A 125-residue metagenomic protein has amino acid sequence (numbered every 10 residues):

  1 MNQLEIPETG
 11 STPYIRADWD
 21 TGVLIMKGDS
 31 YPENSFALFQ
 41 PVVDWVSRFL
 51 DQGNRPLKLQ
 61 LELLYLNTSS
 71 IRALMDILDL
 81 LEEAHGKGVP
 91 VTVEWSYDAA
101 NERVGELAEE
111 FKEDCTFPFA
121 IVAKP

Functional and structural regions predicted by a protein language model:
M1-W19: N-terminal amphipathic/basic leader segments beginning at the initiator methionine
T12-R16, Y31-R55: A short, well-ordered alpha-helical element
G22-G28: Short, aliphatic-rich beta-strand segments
V23, L57-K58: Structural motif
D29-E33, L63-L66: A short interface-forming secondary-structure element
F39-V42, K58-F111: Amphipathic alpha-helical interaction surfaces in cytosolic regulatory modules
A120-P125: A generic structural motif
